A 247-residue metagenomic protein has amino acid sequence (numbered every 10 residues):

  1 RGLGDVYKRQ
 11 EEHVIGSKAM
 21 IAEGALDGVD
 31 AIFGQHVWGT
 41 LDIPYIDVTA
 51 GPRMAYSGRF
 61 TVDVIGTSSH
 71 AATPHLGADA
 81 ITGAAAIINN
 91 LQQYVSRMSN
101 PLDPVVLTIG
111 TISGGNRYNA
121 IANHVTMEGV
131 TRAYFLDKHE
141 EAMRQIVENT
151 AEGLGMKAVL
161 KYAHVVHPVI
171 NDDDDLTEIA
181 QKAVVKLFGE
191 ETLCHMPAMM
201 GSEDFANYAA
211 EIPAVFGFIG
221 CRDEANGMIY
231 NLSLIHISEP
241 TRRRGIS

Functional and structural regions predicted by a protein language model:
G2-Y7, I235-I246: Single conserved hydrophobic/aromatic residue that forms the stacking wall/gate of nucleotide- or nucleobase-binding
K8-T111, G115-A122, S202-E203: Histidine/acidic-residue-rich, glycine-tolerant segments that coordinate divalent metal ions
V62-G66, V125-A133, K161-H164: Short, hydrophobic beta-strand segments
N89-S96, P168-D223: Active-site-adjacent substrate-binding region of metalloamidase/peptidase-like peptide-processing proteins
V95-V105, L154-K161, E190-A198: Flexible, glycine/charged-enriched surface loops at secondary-structure junctions
Y118-E140: A conserved active-site cap/scaffold subdomain adjacent to cofactor or substrate pockets
R132, A163-P168, I229-L234, S238: Short beta-alpha connecting loops at secondary-structure transitions that line or flank enzyme active sites
E141-N149: Short amphipathic alpha-helices in soluble, non-transmembrane regions that often serve as interface/regulatory elements
